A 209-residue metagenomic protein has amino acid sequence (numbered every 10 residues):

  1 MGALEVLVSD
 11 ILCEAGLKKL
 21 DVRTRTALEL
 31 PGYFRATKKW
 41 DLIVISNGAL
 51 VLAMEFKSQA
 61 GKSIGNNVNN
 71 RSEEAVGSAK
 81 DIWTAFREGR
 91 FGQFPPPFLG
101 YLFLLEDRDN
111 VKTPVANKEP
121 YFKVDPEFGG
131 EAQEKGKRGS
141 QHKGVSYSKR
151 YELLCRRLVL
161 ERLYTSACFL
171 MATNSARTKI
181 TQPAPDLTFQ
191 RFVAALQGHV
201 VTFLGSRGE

Functional and structural regions predicted by a protein language model:
M1-V8: A short, highly charged nucleic-acid-interacting micro-segment common to nuclease and nuclease-linked defense proteins
S9, C13, K19-L20, T173-E209: Low-complexity intrinsically disordered segments
D10-R35: A short acidic/basic microdomain associated with nuclease active sites
E29, K57-N70: Short helix/strand-bridging catalytic loops that position acidic/His residues to coordinate divalent metals and engage
A36, I43-A53: Active-site beta-strand-loop-beta-strand hairpin of nuclease catalytic cores that positions key catalytic residues
K38-W40, L99: Change "...and in nucleic-acid phosphodiester-cleaving endonucleases..." to "...and in nucleic-acid processing enzymes
A49-G61, G100: Glycine-rich, often proline-containing surface loops adjacent to acidic residues and nearby aromatics that form
G65-R177, T181-Q182: Acidic, metal/cofactor-coordinating or nucleic-acid-engaging core segments within structured domains
